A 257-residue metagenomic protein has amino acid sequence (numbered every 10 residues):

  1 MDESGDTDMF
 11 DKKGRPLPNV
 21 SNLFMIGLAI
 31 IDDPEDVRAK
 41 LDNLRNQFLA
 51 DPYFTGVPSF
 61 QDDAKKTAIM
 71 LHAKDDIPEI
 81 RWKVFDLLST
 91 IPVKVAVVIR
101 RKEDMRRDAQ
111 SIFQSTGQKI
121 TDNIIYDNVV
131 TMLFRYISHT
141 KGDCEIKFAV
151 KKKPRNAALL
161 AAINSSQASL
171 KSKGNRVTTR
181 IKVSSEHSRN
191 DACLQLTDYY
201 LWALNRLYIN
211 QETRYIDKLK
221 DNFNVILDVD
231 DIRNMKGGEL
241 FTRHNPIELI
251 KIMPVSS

Functional and structural regions predicted by a protein language model:
M1-S257: Phosphate-ester processing/binding pockets and catalytic centers
